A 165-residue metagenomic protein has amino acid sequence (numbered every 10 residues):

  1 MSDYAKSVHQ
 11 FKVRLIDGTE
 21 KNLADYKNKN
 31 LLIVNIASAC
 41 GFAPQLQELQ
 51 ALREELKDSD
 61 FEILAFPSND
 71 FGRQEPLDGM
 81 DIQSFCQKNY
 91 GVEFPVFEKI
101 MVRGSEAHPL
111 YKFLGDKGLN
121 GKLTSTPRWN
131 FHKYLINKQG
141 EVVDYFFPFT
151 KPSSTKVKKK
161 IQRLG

Functional and structural regions predicted by a protein language model:
M1-A24, F42-P44, H108-P109: N-terminal "domain-start" segment that seeds a small globular fold
K29-N30, A39, A43-P67, Q87-Y90: Conserved helix-turn-beta segment immediately C-terminal to the redox Cys motif in thioredoxin-like folds
I36: Hydrophobic adenine-recognition pocket in adenosine-nucleotide-binding enzymes
E48-A51, D81, P109, K156: Extracytoplasmic/secreted proteins, especially bacterial periplasmic and envelope-associated proteins
D60-L77, E93-G104: Thiol-based oxidoreductase modules, predominantly thioredoxin-like and allied folds used for disulfide exchange
M80-R128: Short, internal strand/loop/helix patches that form the active-site neighborhood or redox-interaction surface
K112, D116-G165: Thiol-/selenol-based redox modules, centered on thioredoxin-like and closely related oxidoreductase domains
